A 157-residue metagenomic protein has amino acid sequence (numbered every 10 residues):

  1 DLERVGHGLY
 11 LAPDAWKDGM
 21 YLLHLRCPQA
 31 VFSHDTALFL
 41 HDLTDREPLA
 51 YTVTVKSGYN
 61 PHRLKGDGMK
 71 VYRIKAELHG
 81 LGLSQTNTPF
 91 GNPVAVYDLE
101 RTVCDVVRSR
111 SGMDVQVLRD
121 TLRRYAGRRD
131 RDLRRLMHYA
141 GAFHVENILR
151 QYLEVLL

Functional and structural regions predicted by a protein language model:
V5, L9-L157: Nucleic-acid-binding surface
